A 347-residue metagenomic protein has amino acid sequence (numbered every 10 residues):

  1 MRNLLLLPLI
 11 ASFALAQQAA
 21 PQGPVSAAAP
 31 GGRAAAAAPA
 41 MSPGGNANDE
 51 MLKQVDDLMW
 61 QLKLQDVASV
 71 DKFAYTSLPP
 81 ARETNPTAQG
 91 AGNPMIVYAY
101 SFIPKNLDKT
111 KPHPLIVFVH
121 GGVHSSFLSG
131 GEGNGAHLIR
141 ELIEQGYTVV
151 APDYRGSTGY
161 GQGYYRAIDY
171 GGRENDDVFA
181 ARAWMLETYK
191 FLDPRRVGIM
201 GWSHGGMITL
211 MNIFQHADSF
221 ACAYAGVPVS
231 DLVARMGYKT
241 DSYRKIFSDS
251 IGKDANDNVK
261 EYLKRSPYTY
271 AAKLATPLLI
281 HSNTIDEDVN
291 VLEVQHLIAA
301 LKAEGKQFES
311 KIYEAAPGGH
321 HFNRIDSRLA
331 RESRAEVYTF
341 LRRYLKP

Functional and structural regions predicted by a protein language model:
L4-A14: Bacterial N-terminal signal peptides
G23-K105, E187: Non-catalytic accessory segments flanking enzyme active sites
A68-V97, K105-R195, W202, G237 (+2 more regions): Cap/lid segment of the alpha/beta-hydrolase catalytic domain
A181-Y238: Primarily recognizes the serine-hydrolase "nucleophile elbow" in alpha/beta-hydrolase and SGNH/GDSL folds
A221-C222, P228-Y270, T276: Mobile cap/lid helix-loop segments that gate and shape the active-site cleft of serine hydrolases
L274, I280-S282, D286: Short beta-strand/loop motif that positions the catalytic acidic residue of the alpha/beta-hydrolase fold
E287-H296: Conserved alpha/beta-hydrolase "acid-adjacent" motif
Q295, K302-P347: C-terminal catalytic histidine-bearing segment of alpha/beta-hydrolase fold enzymes
